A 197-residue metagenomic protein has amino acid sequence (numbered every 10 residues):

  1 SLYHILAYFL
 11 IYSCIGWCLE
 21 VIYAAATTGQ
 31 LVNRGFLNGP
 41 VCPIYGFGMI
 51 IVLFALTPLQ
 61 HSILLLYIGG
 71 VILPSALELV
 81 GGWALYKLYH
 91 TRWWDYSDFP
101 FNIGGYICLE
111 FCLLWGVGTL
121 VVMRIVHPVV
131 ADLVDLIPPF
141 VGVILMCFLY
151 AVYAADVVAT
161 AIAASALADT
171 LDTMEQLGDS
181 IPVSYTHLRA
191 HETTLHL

Functional and structural regions predicted by a protein language model:
S1-L2: N-terminal membrane topogenic signal
L6-C18, I22, P43-I51, A55 (+5 more regions): Hydrophobic, lipid-facing residues on alpha-helical transmembrane segments of integral membrane proteins
T27-L64, K87-H127, T170-D179: Functional transmembrane or membrane-interface alpha-helices that line membrane-embedded catalytic, ligand-binding
P128-I137: Membrane-interface helix termini and inter-helical loops of multi-pass transporters
L136-I144: Membrane-interfacial entry segments at the cytosolic side of transmembrane helices
V143-I162: Alpha-helical membrane-embedded segments
A161-Y185: Charged, amphipathic alpha-helical linkers/stalks
T186-T193: Conserved small/polar residues in nucleotide/adenosyl-binding loops
